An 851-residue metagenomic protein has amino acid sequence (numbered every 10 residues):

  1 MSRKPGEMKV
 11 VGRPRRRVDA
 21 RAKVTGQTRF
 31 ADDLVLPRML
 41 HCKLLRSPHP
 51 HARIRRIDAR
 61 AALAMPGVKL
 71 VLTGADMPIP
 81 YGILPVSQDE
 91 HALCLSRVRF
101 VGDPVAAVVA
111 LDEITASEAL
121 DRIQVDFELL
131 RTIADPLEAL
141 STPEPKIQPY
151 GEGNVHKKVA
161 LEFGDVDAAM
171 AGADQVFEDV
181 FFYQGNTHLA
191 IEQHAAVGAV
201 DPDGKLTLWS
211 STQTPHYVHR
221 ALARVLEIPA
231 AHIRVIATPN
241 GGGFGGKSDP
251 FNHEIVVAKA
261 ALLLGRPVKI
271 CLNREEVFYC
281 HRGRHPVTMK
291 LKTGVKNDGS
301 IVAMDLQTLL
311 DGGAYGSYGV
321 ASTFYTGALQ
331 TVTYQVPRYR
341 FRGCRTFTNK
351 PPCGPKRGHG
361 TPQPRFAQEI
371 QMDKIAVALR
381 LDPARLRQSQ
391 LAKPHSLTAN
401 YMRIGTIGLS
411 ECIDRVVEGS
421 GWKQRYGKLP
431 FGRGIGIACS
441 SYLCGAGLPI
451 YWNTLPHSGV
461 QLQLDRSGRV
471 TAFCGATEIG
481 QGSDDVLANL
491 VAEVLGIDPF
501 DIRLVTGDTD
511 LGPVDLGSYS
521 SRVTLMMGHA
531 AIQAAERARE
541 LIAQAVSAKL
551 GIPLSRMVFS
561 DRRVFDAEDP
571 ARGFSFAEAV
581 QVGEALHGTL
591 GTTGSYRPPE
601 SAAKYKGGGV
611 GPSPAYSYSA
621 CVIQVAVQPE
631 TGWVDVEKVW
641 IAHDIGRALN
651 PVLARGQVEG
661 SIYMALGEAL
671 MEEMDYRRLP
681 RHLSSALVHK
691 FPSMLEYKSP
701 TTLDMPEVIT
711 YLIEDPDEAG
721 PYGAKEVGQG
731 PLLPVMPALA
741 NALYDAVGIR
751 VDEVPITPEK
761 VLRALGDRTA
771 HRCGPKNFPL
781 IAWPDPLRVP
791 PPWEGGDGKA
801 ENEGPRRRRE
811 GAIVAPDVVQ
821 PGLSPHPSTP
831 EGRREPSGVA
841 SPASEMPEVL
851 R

Functional and structural regions predicted by a protein language model:
M1-H156, V176-D179, G447: Flexible, low-hydrophobicity surface segments
R13, D19-A22, G153-A196, P286-I370 (+3 more regions): Glycine-rich loop/linker segments at domain edges
V18-A22, D121-L130, A134, Q213-P215 (+8 more regions): Extended active-site and interfacial segments that coordinate phosphate-rich ligands in large catalytic machineries
M65, G74-A75, E227-H232, L262-V268 (+6 more regions): C-terminal catalytic domains of large/alpha subunits in multi-subunit enzymes
P145-L226, L391-R469, L683-Y711: Helix-loop-helix junctions that connect adjacent transmembrane helices in secondary transporters/permeases, recognized
R234, P239, G243-G265, K269-L272 (+1 more regions): Thiamine diphosphate
A446, Y451-G512: Catalytic phosphate/nucleotide-handling subdomain of diverse soluble enzymes
P792-V849: Intrinsic disorder/low-complexity segments
